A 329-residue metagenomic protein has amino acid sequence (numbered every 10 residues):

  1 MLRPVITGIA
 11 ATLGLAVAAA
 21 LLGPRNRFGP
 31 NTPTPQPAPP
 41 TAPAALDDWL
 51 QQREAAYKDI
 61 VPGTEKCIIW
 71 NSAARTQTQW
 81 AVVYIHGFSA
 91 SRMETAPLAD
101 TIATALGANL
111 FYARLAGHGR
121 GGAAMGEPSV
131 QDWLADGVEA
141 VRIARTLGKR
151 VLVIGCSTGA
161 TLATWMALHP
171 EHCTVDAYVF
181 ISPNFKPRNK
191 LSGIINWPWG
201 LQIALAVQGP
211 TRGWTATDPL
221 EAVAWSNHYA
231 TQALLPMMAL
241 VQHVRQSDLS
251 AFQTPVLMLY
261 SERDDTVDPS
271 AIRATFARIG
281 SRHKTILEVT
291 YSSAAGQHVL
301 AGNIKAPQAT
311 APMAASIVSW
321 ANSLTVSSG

Functional and structural regions predicted by a protein language model:
V61-L115: Short, surface-exposed "cap/lid" segments of acyl-processing enzymes
P97-L98, T254, D268-R278: Short alpha-helix in the alpha/beta-hydrolase fold that links the catalytic acid
R120-L147: Catalytic nucleophile-loop/oxyanion-hole region of alpha/beta-hydrolase and closely related hydrolase-like folds
I154-A163: Gly/Ala-rich beta-loop-alpha elbow adjacent to hydrolase catalytic centers
V179-K190: Active-site nucleophile loop of the alpha/beta-hydrolase fold
F252, M258-Y260, D264: Short beta-strand/loop motif that positions the catalytic acidic residue of the alpha/beta-hydrolase fold
A277-G302: Catalytic histidine neighborhood in serine/cysteine hydrolases with alpha/beta-hydrolase-type architecture
A295-G329: Catalytic active-site module of serine/aspartate enzymes centered on a nucleophile-bearing elbow/loop
